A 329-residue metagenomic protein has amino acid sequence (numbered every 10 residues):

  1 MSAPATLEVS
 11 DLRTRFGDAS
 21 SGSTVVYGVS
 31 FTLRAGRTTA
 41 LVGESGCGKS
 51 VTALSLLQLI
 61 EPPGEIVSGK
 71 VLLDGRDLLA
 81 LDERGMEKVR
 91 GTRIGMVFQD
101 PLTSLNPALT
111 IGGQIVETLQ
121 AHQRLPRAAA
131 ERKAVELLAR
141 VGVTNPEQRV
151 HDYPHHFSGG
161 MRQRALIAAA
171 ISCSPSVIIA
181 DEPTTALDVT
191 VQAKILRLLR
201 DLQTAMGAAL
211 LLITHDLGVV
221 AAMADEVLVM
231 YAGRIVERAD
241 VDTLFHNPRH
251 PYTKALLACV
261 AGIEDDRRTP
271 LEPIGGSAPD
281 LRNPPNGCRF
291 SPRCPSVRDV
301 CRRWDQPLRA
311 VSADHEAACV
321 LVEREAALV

Functional and structural regions predicted by a protein language model:
A3-A5, G22, T144-V150, R238-V329: Short catalytic/signature loops enriched in Gly
E44, Q58, I179, P183 (+1 more regions): P-loop NTP-binding/switch modules centered on Walker-like glycine-rich loops
I66-D77: Conserved ABC transporter NBD signature motif
R76-D77, A129-Q148, L257-A258: Conserved ABC ATPase "signature" region
L78-G95, G113, A121, R127 (+2 more regions): ABC ATPase NBD coupling module
S172-S176: A short, proline-enriched helix->beta-strand linker immediately N-terminal to the Walker B motif in ABC-type P-loop
